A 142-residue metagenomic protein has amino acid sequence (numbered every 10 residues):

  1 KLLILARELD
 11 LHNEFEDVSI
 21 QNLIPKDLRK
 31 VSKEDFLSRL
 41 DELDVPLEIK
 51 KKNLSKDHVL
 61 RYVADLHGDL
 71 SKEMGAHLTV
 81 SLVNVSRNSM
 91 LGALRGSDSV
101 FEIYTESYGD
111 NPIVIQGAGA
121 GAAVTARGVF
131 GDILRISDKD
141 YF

Functional and structural regions predicted by a protein language model:
K1-A93, V100: Substrate-binding/catalytic subdomain of NAD(P)-dependent oxidoreductase enzymes
K72-F142: Catalytic, metal-anchored helix/loop core of enzyme active sites in primary metabolism
